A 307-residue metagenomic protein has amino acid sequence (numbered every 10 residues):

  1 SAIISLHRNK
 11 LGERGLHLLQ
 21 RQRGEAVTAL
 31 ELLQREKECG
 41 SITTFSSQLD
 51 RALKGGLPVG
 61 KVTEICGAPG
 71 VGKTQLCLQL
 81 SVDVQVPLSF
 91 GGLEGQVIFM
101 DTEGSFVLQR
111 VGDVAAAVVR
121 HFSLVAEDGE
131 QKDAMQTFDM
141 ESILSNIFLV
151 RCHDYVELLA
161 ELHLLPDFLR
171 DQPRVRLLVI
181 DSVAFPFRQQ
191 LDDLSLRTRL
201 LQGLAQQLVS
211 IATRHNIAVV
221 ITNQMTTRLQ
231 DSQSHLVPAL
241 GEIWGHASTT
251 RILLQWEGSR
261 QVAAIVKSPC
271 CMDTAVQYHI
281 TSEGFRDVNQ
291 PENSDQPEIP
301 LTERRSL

Functional and structural regions predicted by a protein language model:
S1-S5, N9-E25, L32, P269-C271 (+3 more regions): Intrinsically disordered, low-complexity glycine/charged-rich regulatory or linker segments that flank or connect
I3, L11-D133: The Walker A/P-loop phosphate-binding site
Q22, A52-G56, A68, D83-G91 (+9 more regions): Conserved, well-folded catalytic cores of nucleic-acid-processing and energy-transducing macromolecular machines
S46, D50, V59, T74-Q75 (+7 more regions): Amphipathic alpha-helical transducer elements in NTP-driven molecular machines
T63, I98-M100, F148-V150, V220 (+1 more regions): Hydrophobic/aromatic beta-strand patches that form the interior of the parallel beta-sheet core in alpha/beta enzyme
G67, D101, R151, S182 (+2 more regions): Flexible glycine-/small-residue-rich
G92-S195: Conserved inter-motif catalytic segment of the P-loop NTP-binding fold
T198-Q202, Q206-L307: Phosphate-binding/switch region of NTP-binding enzymes
